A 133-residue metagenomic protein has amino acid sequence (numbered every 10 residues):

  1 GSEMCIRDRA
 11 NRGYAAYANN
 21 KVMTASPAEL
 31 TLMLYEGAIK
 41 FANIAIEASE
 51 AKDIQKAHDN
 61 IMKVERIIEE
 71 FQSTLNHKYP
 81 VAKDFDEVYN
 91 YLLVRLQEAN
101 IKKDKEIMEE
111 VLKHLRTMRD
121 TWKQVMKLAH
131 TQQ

Functional and structural regions predicted by a protein language model:
G1-I6: Short, small-residue-biased leader/transition segments that mark boundaries at the very start of proteins
R7-I44, A48-A51, Q55-K56, N60-I61 (+3 more regions): N-terminal intrinsically disordered, cationic/polar leader segments that include organellar targeting peptides
